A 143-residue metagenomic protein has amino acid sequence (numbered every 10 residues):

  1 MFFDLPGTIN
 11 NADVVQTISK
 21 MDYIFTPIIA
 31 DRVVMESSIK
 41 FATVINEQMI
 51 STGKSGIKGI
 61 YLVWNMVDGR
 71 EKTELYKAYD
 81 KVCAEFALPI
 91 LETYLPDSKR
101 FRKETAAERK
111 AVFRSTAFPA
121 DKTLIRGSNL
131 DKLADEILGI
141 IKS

Functional and structural regions predicted by a protein language model:
M1-V14, I18: Switch II (G3) loop of P-loop NTPases
F3, T26, L62-W64: Structural beta-sheet core signal
T8-N10, R32-V34, Q48, R70: Catalytic P-loop NTPase motifs of RecA-like helicase/translocase cores
M21-F41, D68, T105: Conserved Switch II/interswitch segment of TRAFAC-class P-loop GTPases
S38-G56: Conserved C-terminal guanine-recognition region of P-loop GTPase G domains, centered on the G4
D68-T73, A78-F113: Beta-strand-loop-alpha "switch" segments that mediate conformational coupling across diverse proteins
K103-L133: C-terminal boundary of histidine-terminating zinc-finger modules
I137-S143: Short, hydrophobic alpha-helical segments
